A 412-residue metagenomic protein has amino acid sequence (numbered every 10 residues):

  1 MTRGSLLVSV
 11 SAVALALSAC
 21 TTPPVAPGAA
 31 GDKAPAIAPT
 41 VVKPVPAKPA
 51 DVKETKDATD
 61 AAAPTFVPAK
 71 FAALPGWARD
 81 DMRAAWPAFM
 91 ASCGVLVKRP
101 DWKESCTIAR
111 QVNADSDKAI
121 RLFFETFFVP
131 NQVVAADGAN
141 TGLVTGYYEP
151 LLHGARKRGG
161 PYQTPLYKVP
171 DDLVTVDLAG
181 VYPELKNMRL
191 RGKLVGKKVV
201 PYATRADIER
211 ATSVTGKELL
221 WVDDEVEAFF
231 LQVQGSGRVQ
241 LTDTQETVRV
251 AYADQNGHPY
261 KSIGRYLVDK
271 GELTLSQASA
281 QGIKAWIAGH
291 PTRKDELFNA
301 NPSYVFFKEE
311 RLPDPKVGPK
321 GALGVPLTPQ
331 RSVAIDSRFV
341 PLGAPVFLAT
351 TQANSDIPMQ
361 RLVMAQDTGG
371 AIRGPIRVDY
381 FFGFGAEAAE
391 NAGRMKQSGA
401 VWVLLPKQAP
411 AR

Functional and structural regions predicted by a protein language model:
M1-S9: Bacterial N-terminal signal peptides that target proteins for export
V13-A14, R99: Residue-level signal for mature regions of secreted extracellular proteins and peptides
A16-A19: C-terminal motif of bacterial Sec signal peptides marking the signal peptidase cleavage site
T21-P24, A78, A84, V95 (+1 more regions): C-terminal soluble interaction/assembly domains
A26-A63: Post-signal peptide N-terminal segment of mature Sec-exported envelope proteins
P49-A61, D295-A322: Short beta-strand/loop turn elements enriched in aromatics
A62, V144, G235, E246 (+5 more regions): Envelope-exposed proteins and targeting segments
T65-R311: Secretory/export targeting leaders with adjacent low-complexity proregions
